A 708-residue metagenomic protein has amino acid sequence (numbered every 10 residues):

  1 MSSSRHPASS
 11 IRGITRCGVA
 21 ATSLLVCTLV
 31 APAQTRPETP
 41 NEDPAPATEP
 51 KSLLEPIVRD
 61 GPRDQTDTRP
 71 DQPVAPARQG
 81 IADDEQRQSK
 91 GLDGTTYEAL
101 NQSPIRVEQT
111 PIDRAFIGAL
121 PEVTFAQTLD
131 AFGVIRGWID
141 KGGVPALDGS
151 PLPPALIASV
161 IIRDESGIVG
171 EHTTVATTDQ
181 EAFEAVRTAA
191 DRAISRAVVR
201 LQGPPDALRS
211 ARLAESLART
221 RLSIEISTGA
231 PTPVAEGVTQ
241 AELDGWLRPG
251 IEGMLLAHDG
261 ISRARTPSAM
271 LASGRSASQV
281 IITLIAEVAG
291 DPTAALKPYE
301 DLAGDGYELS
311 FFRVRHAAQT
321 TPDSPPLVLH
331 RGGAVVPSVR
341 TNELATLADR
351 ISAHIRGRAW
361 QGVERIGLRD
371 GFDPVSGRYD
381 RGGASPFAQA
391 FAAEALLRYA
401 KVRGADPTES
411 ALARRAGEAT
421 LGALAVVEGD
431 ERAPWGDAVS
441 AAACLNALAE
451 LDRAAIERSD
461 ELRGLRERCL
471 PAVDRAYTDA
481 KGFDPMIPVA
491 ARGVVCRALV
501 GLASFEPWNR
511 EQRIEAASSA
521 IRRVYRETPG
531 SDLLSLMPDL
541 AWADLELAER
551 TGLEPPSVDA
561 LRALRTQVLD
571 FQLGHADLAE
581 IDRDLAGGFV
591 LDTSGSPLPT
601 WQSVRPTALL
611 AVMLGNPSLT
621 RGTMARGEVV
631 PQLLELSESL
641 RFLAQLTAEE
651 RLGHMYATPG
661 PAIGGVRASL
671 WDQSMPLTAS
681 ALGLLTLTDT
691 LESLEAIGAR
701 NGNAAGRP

Functional and structural regions predicted by a protein language model:
G18-T28: Bacterial N-terminal signal peptides
Q34-I112, W601, N703-R707: Compositionally biased, proline/threonine/alanine/serine-rich low-complexity intrinsically disordered stretches
E85, G91-S324: Basic nucleic-acid-binding interfaces
S324-F387, G464-L470, D577, S637-I663 (+1 more regions): Low-complexity, Ser/Thr/Pro/Gly-enriched N-terminal "stalk/linker" regions
R331-T341, A390-T408, A442-R458, V494-N509 (+4 more regions): Well-ordered alpha-helical scaffold segments within catalytic/enzyme domains
V339-R358, A405-V427, I456-A480, E506-E527 (+3 more regions): Extended, well-ordered alpha-helical scaffold segments
I366-A384, E431-R453, G482-S504, S519-R523 (+3 more regions): Carbohydrate-binding/catalytic loop surfaces
A384, G574-D584, L591-T607, S618-P708: CBM-like carbohydrate-recognition segments
